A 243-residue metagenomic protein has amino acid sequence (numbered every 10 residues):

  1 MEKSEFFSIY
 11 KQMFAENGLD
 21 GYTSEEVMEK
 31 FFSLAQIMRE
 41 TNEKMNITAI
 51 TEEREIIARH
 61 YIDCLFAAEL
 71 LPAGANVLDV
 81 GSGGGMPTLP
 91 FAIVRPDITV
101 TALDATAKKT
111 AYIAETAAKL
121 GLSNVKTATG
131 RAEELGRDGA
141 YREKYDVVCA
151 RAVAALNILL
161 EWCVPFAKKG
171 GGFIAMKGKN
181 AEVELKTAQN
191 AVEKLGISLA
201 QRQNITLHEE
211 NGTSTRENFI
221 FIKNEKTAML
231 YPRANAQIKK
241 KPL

Functional and structural regions predicted by a protein language model:
E2, I9-G74, L78, K108 (+1 more regions): Class I SAM-dependent transferase core
T51, T129-R131, Q201-Q203: Short loop/edge segments at beta-strand edges and connector loops that shape dinucleotide/nucleotide cofactor-binding
L65-A154, L160-E161: Conserved SAM/SAH cofactor-binding pocket of Class I
R95, A167-K169: Helix-to-beta-strand junctions that scaffold the AdoMet/dcAdoMet cofactor pocket in Class I SAM-dependent enzymes
K109-A111, A181, L185: Short alpha-helix immediately C-terminal to the canonical SAM-binding loop
E133, A155, G178-E182, L207: Short "lid" loop at the C-terminus of a central beta-strand within the Rossmann-like core of SAM-dependent
G170-N180: Conserved beta-strand signature within the Rossmann-like core of class I S-adenosyl-L-methionine
K186-L243: SAM/dcSAM-binding transferase cores
